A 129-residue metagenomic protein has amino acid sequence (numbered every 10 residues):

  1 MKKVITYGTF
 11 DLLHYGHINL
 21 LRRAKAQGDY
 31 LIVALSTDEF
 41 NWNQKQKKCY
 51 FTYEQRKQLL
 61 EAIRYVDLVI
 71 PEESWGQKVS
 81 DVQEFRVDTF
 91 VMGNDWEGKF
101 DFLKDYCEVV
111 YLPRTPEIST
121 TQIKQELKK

Functional and structural regions predicted by a protein language model:
M1-K129: Nucleotidyltransferase catalytic core that binds NTPs
